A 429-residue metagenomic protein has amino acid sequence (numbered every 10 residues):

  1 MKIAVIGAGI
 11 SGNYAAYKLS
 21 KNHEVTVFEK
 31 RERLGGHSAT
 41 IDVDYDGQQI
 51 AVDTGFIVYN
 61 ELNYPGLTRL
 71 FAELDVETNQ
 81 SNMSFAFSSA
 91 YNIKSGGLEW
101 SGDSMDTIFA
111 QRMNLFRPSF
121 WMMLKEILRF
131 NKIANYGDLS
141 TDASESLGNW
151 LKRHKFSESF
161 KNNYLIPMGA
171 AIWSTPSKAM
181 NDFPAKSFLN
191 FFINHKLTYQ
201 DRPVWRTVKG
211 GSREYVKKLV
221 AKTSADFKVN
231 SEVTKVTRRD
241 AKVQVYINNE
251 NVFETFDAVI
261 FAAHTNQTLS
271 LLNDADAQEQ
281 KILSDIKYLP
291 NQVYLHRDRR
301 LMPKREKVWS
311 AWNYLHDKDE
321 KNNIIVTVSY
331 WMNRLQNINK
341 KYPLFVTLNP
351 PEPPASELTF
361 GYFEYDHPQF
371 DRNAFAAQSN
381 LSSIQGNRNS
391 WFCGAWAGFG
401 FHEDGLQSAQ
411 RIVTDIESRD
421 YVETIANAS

Functional and structural regions predicted by a protein language model:
K2-V27: N-terminal Rossmann-like FAD-binding beta1-loop-alpha1 element of flavoenzymes
S11, R33, N266: Conserved Rossmann-like nucleotide-cofactor binding loop
S20-D44: Glycine-rich FAD pyrophosphate-binding loop
I41-L67: N-terminal glycine-rich dinucleotide-binding loop that anchors FAD/FMN and/or NAD(P) in oxidoreductases
D42, D103, N322-S429: Conserved flavin/dinucleotide-binding core of flavoenzymes
E61-D182: Mobile amphipathic helical/loop "lid" adjacent to a hydrophobic cofactor/ligand pocket
F188-Y246: Helical element adjacent to the flavin cofactor pocket in flavoenzyme catalytic cores
E232-D366: Mid-domain catalytic core of redox enzymes that form a hydrophobic substrate pocket/lid adjacent to a catalytic redox
